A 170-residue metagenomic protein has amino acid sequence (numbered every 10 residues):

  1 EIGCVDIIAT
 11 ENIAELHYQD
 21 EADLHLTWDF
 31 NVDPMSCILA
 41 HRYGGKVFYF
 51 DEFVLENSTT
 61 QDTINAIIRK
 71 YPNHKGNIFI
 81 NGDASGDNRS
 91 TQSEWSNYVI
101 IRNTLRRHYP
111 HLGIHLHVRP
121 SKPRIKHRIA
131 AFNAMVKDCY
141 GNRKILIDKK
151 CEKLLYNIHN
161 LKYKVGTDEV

Functional and structural regions predicted by a protein language model:
E1-G3, V32, L161-V165: Broad hydrophobic/π-residue packing in well-ordered secondary structure
E1-W28: ATPase catalytic-site recognition across NTP-hydrolyzing enzymes
L24, M35, I78: Residue-level detector of short, conserved catalytic/binding motifs and their immediate flanks
W28, V32-P34: Beta-propeller domains
M35-H41: Short beta-strand scaffold segments in enzyme catalytic cores
Y43-V170: Mg2+-dependent endonuclease catalytic cores in nucleic-acid-processing enzymes, primarily RNase H-like
